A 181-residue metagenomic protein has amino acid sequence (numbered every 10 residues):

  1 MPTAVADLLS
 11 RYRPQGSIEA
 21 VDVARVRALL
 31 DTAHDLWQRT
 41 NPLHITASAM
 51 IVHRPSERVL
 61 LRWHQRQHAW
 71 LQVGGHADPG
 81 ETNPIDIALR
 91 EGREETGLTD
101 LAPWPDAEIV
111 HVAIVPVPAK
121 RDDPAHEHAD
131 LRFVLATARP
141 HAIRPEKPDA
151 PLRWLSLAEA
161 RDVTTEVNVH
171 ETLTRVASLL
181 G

Functional and structural regions predicted by a protein language model:
M1-R13: Generic N-terminal amphipathic, Lys/Arg-enriched alpha-helix
R11-S48: Acidic, metal-coordinating catalytic segment for phosphate/diphosphate chemistry, firing primarily on the Nudix
H44, H64, H76, H126-H128 (+1 more regions): Histidine-centered active-site/metal-ligand motif
A47, E57, A129-L131, A150: Change "...and in nucleic-acid phosphodiester-cleaving endonucleases..." to "...and in nucleic-acid processing enzymes
V52-P55, T137: Active-site beta-strand termini and strand-to-loop segments that position acidic
E57-L98: Conserved Nudix-box catalytic region and its N-terminal flanking loop in Nudix hydrolases and closely related
G97-H141: Active-site segment of metal-dependent pyrophosphate-handling enzymes, primarily the Nudix hydrolase catalytic core
R132-V134, A142-L173: NUDIX/MutT-family hydrolases
